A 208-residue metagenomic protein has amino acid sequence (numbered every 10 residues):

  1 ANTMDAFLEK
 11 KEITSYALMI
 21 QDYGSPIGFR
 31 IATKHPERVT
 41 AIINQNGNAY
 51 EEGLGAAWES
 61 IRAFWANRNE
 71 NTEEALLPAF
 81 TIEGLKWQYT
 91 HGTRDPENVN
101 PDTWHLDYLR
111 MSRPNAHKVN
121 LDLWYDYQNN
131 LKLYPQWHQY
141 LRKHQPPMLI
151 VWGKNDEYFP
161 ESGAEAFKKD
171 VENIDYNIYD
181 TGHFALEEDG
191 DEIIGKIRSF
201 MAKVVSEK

Functional and structural regions predicted by a protein language model:
A1-M19, Y23-I178, S199: Flexible "cap/lid" subdomain of the alpha/beta-hydrolase fold that forms the substrate-access gate
I174-K208: Catalytic active-site module of serine/aspartate enzymes centered on a nucleophile-bearing elbow/loop
